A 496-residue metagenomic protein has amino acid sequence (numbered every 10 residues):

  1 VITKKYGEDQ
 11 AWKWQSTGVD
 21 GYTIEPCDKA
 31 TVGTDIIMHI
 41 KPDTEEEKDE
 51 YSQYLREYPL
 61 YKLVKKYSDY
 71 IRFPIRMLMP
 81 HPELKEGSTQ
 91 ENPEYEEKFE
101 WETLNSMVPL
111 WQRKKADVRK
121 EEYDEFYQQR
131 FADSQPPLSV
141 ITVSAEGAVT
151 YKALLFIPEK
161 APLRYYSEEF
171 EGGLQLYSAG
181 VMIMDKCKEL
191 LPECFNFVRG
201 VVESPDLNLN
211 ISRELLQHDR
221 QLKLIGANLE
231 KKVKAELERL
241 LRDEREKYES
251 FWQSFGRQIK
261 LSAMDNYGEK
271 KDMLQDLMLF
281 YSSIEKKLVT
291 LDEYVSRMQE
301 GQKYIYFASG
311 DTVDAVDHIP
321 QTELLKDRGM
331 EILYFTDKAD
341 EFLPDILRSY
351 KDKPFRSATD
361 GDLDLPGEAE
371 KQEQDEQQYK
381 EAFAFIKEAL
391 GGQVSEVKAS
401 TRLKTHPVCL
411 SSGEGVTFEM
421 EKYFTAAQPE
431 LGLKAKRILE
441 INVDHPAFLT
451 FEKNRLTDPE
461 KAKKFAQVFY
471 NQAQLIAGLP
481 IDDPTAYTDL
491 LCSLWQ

Functional and structural regions predicted by a protein language model:
V1-Q496: Conserved GHKL (Bergerat-fold) ATPase module
